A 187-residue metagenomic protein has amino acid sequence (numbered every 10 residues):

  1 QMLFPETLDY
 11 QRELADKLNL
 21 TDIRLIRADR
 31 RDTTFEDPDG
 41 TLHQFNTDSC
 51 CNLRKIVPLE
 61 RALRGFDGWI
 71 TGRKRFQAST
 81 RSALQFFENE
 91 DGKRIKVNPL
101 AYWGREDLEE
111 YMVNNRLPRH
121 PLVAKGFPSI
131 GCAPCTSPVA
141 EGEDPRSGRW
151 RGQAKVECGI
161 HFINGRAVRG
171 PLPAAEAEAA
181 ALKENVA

Functional and structural regions predicted by a protein language model:
Q1-A187: Nucleotide-activated chemistry modules centered on ATP-dependent adenylation/adenylyltransferase
